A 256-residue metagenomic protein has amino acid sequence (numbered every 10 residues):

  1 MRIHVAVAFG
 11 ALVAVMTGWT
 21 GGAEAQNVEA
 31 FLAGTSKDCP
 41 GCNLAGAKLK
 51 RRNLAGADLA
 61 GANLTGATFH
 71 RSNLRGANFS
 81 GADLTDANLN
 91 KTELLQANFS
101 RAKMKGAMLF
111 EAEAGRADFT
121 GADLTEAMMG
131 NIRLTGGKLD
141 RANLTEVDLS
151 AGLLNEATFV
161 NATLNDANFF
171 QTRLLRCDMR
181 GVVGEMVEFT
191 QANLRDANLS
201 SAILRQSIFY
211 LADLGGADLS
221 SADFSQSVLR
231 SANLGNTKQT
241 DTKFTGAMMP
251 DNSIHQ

Functional and structural regions predicted by a protein language model:
M1-F9: Bacterial N-terminal signal peptides that target proteins for export
V15-G22: C-terminal segment of classical bacterial N-terminal signal peptides
E24-Q256: Tandem repeat scaffolds
